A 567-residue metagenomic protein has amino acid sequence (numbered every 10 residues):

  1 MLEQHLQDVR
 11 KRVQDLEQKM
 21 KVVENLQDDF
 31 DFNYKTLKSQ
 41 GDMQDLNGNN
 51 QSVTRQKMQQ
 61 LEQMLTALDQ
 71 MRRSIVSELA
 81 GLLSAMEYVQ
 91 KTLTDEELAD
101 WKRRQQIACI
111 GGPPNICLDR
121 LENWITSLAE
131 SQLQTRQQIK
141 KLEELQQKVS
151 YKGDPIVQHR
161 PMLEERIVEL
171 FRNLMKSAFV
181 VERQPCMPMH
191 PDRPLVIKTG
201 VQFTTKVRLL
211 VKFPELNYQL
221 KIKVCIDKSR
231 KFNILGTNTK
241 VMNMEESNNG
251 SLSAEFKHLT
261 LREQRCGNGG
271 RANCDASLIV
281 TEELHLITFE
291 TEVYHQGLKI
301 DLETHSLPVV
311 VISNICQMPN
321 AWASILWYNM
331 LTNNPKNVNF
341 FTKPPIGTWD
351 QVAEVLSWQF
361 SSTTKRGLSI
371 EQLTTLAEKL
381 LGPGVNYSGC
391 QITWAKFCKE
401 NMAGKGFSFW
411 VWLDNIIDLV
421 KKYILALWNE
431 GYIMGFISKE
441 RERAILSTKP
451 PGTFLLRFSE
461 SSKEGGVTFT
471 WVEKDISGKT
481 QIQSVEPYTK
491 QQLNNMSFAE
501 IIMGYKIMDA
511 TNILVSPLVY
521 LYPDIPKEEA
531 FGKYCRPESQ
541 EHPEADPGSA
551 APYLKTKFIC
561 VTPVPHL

Functional and structural regions predicted by a protein language model:
M1-L567: Ser/Thr/Pro- and often Gln-rich low-complexity regulatory segments of eukaryotic transcriptional regulators
